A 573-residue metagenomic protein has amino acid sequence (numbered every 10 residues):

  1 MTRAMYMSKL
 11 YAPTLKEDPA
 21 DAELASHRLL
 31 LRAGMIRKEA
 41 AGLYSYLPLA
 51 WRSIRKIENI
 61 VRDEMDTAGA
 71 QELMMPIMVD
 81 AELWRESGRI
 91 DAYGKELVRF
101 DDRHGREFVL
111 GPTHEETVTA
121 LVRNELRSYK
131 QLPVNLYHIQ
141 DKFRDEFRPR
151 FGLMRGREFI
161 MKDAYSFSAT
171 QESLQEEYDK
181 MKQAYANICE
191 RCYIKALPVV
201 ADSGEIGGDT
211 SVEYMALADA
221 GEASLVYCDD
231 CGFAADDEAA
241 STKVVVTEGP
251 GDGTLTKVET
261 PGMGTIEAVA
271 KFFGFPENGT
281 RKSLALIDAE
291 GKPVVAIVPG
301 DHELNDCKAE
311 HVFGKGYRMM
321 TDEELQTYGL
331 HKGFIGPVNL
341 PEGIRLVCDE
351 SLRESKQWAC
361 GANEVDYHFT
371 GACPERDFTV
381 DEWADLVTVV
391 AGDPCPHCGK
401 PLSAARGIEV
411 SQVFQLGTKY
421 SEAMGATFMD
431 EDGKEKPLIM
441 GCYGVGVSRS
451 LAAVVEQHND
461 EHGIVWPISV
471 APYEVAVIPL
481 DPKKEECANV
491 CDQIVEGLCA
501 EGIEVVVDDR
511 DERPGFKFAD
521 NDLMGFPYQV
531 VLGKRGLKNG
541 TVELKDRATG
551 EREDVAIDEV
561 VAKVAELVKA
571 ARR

Functional and structural regions predicted by a protein language model:
M1-R573: NTP/phosphate- and nucleic-acid-binding module
